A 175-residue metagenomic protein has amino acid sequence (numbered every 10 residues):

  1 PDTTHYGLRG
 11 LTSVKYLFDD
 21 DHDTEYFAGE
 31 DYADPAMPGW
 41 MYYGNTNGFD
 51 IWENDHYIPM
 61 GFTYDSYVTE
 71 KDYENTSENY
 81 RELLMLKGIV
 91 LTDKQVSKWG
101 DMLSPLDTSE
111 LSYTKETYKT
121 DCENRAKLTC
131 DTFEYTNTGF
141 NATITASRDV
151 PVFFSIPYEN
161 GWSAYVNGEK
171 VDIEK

Functional and structural regions predicted by a protein language model:
P1-E70, N79-E82, K87-D93, S97-K98 (+2 more regions): A cross-kingdom signal targeting lumenal/periplasmic-facing segments of multi-pass membrane and secretory-pathway
P59-E74, P151-Y165: Extended Gly/Ser/Thr-rich low-complexity repeat segments, especially those forming or decorating extracellular
S97-K175: Active-site-proximal, structured, solvent-exposed surfaces of multi-pass membrane proteins that position macromolecular
